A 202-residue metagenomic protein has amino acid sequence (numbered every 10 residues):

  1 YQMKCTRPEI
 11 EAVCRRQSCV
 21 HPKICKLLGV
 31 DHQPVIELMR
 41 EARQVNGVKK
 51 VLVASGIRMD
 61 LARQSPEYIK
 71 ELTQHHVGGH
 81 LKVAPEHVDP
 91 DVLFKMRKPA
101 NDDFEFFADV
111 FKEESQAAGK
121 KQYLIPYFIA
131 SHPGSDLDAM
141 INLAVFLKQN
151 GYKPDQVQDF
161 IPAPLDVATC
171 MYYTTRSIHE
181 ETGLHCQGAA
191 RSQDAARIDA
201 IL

Functional and structural regions predicted by a protein language model:
Y1-I125, A130-P133: Conserved SAM/AdoMet-binding glycine-rich loop
G56, D91-K95, D159, D166 (+1 more regions): Residue-level preference for alpha-helix termini and adjacent loops
I69-G78, A144-P164: Structural recognition of alpha->loop->beta junctions
H76-L81, E105-D109, Q149-D155, E181-H185: Glycine-rich loops and low-complexity Gly/Arg-rich segments that provide flexible linkers or classic glycine-based
I125, S131, L137-N150, C170-T174: Active-site capping/gating regions of soluble enzymes
D138, K153-P154, F160-L202: C-terminal accessory regions of radical SAM enzymes
